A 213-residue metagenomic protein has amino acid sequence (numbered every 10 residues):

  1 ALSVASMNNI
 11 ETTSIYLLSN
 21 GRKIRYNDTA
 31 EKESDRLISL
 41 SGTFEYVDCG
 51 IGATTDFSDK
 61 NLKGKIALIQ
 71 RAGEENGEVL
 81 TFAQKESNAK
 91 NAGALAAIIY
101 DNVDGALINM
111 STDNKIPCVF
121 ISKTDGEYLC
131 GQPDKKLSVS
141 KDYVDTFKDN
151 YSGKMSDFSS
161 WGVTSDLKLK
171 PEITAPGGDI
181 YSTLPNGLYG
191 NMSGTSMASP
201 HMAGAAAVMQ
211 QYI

Functional and structural regions predicted by a protein language model:
S3-A5, A67-I69, L95-Y100, V119-F120: Short hydrophobic alpha-helical runs that function as membrane-insertion/retention elements
A5-S87, N91, D149, K154-S160 (+1 more regions): Protease-associated
T12, T29, I51, I121-K154 (+1 more regions): Acidic, glycine-rich flexible loop/linker segments
T13-S19, I108-D113, Q132, L184-N186: Short acidic, glycine/serine/threonine-rich loops at helix termini
A53-T55, I66, R71-G77, S159-P200: Catalytic-core environment of secreted peptidases
F82-T112, T174-I213: Hydrolase catalytic cores
N102-L129: Short acidic, glycine/proline-enriched helix-loop-strand junctions
